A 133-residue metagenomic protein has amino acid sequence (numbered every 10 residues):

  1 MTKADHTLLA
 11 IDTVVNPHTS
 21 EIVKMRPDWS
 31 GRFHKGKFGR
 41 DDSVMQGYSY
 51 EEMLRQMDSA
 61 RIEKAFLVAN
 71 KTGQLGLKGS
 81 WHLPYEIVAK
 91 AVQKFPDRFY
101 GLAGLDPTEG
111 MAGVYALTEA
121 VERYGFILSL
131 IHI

Functional and structural regions predicted by a protein language model:
M1-N70, L75-G79: An N-terminally biased module of ancient metal coordination in phosphate/nucleic-acid-related enzymes
P17, P107-T108: Short glycine-enriched loops at secondary-structure junctions
S30, R123-L128: Catalytic pocket-lining loop regions of alpha/beta-barrel enzymes, especially the amidohydrolase/enolase/GH5 lineages
V44-S49, E109-Y115: Glycine-rich anion/phosphate-binding loops
L54-R61, Y85-D97, A116-G125: Acidic (Asp/Glu)-rich catalytic clusters
R61-L77, I87-D106: Short, well-structured secondary-structure segments
L75-H82, E86, M111-L117: Metal-dependent catalytic neighborhoods of phosphoester/phosphodiester hydrolases
H132-I133: Conserved small/polar residues in nucleotide/adenosyl-binding loops
